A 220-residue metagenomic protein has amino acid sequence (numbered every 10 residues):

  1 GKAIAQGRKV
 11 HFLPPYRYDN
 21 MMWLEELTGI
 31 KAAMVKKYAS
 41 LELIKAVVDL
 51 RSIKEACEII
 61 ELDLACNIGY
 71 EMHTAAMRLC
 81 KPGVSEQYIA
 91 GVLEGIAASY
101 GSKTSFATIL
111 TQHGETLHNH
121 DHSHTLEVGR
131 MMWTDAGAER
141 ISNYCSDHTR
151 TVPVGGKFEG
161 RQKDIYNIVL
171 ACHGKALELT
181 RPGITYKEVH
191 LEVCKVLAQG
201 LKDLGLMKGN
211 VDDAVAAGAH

Functional and structural regions predicted by a protein language model:
G1-H220: Active-site neighborhoods and metal-handling regions in enzymes and metal-associated proteins
